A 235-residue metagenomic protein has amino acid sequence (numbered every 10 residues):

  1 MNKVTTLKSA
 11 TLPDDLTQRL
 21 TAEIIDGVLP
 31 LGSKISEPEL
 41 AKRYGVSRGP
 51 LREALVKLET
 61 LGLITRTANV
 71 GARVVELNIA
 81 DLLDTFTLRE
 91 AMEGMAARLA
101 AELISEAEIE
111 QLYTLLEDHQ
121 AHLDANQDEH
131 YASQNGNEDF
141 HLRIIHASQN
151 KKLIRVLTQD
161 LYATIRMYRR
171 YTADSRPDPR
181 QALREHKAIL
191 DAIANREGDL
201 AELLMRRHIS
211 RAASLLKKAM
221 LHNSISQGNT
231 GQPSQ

Functional and structural regions predicted by a protein language model:
M1-L103, A213, K218-Q235: Short linear motifs at protein or domain termini
T11, E110, Y131, P177-R180: Short helix-capping and inter-helix turn/linker motifs at the boundaries of alpha-helical repeat units
I25-D26, Q149, A194-N195: Residues at helix-coil transition
V28, L63, Q127, E197-G198: Residue-level recognition of short, well-ordered coil/turn positions that link secondary-structure elements
N78-I79, Y168-T172: Short alpha-helical transmembrane interface motifs in multi-pass membrane proteins
E102, E106-R170, R184-A192, L200-S214: Conserved amphipathic alpha-helical segments that form helical-bundle/coiled-coil interaction surfaces
S175-Q235: C-terminal regulatory/effector modules of DNA-binding transcriptional regulators
